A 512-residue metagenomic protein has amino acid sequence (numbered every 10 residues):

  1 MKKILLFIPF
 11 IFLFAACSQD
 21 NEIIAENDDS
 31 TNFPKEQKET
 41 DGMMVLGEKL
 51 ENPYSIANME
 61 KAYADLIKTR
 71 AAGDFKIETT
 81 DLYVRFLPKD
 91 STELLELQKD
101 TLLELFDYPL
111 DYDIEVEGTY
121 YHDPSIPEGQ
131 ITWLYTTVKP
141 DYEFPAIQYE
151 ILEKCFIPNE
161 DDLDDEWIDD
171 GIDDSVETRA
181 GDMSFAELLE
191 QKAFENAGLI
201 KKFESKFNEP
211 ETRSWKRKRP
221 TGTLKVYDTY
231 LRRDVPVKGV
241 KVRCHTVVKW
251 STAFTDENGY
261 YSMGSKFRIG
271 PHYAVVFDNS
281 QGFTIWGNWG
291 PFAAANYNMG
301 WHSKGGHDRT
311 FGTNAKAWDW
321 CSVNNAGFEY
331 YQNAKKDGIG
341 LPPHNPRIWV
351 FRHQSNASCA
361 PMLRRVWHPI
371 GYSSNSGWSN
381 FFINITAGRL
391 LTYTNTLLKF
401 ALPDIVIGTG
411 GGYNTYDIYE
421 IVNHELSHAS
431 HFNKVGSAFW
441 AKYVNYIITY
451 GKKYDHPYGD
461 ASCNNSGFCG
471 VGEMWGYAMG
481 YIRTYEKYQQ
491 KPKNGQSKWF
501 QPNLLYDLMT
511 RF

Functional and structural regions predicted by a protein language model:
A15-A16: C-terminal motif of bacterial Sec signal peptides marking the signal peptidase cleavage site
E22-V176: Long, solvent-exposed N-terminal ectodomains/accessory regions that are displayed to the extracellular/lumenal milieu
Y54-A57, K225-V248: Short, ordered, surface-exposed loop/turn motifs in non-cytosolic proteins
R70-A71, E78, N196, I200-W215 (+1 more regions): Replace "(M1/M4/M9/M12/WLM)" with "(e.g., M1/M4/M8/M9/M12/M26/WLM)" and add "not limited to" to clarify scope
T246-Y260: Short, acidic Ser/Thr/Gly-rich low-complexity loop/linker segments typical of extracellular and cell-surface proteins
S262-H272: Short Pro-Gly-centered beta-turn/loop motif in secreted/extracellular proteins
G264-K266, Q281-T284, F311-G377: Zn2+-dependent metallopeptidase catalytic core
R364-Y419, L426-G436: Active-site scaffold of zinc-dependent metalloenzymes
